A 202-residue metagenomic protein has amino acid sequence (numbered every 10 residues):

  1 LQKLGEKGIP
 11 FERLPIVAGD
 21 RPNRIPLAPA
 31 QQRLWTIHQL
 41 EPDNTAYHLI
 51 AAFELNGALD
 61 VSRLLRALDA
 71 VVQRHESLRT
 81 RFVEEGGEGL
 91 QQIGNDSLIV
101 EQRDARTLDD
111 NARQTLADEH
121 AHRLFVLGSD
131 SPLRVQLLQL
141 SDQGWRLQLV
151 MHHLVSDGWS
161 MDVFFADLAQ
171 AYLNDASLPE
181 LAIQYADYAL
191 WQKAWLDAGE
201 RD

Functional and structural regions predicted by a protein language model:
L1-P15, E88-Q92: Phosphopantetheine-dependent thiolation modules in NRPS/PKS and related acyl-activating systems
V17-N95, T107-R201: Acyl-group handoff/entry surfaces in thioester-processing enzymes
I99-R106: Allosteric regulatory "coupling" segments in signal-transduction proteins
